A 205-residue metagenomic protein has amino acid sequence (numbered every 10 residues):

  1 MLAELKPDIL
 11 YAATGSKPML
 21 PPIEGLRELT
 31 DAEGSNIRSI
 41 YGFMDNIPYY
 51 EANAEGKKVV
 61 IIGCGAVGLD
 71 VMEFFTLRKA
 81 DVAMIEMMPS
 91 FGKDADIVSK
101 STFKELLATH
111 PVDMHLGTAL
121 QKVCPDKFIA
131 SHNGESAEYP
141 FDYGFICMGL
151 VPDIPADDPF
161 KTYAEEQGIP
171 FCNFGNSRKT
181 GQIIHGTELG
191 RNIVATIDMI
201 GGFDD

Functional and structural regions predicted by a protein language model:
M1-L5, K17-L20, L116-K127: A conserved short coil-to-beta-strand element within the FAD-binding core of flavoproteins
P7-I9, A13-P21, Y41-M44, F141-I154: Glycine-/small-residue-rich beta->alpha transition segments that form the dinucleotide
M19-P22, L69, G92, A137 (+4 more regions): Glycine/Thr-rich phosphate-binding loops of Rossmann-like dinucleotide-binding domains
M19-R78, E165-Q182: Glycine-rich dinucleotide-binding loop and its adjacent helix/turn
P21, G25-I40, A95-Q121, N192-I200: N-terminal glycine-rich dinucleotide-binding loop that anchors FAD/FMN and/or NAD(P) in oxidoreductases
V67-F75, G92-A95, A164, N173-D205: A conserved FAD-binding loop/helix module that cradles the flavin
M72-T118, R178, D204-D205: Rossmann-like dinucleotide-binding cores of NAD(P)H-dependent redox enzymes
D126-F160, I169-G175, K179, I184 (+1 more regions): C-terminal catalytic lobe of FAD-dependent flavoproteins
